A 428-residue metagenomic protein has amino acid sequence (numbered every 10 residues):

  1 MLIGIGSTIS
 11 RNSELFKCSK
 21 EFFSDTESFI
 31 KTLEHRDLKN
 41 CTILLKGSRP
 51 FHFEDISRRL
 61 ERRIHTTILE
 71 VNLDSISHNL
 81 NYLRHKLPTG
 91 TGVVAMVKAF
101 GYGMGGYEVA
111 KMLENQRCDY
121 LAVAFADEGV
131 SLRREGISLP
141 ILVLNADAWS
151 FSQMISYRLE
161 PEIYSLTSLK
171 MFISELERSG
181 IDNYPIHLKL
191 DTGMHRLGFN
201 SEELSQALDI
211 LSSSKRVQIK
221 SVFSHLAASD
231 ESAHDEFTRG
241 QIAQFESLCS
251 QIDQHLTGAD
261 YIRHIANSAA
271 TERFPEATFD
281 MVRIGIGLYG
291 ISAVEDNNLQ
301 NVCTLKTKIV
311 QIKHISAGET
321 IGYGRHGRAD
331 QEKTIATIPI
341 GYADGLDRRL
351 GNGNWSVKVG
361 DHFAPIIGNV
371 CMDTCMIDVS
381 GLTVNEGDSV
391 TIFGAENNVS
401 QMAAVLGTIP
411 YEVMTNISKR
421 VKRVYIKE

Functional and structural regions predicted by a protein language model:
M1-H78, H85, A126: ATP-dependent carboxylate-amine ligase
L2, I43, L121-A122, R263 (+1 more regions): Hydrophobic residues within beta-strands of alpha/beta enzymes
L2-I5, L45, I76, L132 (+3 more regions): Residue-level signal for inorganic ion chemistry
R11, H85-L159, I163-F172, R273: N-terminal active-site wall of soluble small-molecule enzyme domains
F16-S28, S138-L139, R158-P161, F279-I284: Active-site regions of enzymes building and remodeling cell-envelope glycoconjugates
I68, S75-L80, H85-K86, A99-Q116 (+4 more regions): Active-site loop/helix belt of alpha/beta enzymes
H314-E428: C-terminal accessory subdomain/extension
